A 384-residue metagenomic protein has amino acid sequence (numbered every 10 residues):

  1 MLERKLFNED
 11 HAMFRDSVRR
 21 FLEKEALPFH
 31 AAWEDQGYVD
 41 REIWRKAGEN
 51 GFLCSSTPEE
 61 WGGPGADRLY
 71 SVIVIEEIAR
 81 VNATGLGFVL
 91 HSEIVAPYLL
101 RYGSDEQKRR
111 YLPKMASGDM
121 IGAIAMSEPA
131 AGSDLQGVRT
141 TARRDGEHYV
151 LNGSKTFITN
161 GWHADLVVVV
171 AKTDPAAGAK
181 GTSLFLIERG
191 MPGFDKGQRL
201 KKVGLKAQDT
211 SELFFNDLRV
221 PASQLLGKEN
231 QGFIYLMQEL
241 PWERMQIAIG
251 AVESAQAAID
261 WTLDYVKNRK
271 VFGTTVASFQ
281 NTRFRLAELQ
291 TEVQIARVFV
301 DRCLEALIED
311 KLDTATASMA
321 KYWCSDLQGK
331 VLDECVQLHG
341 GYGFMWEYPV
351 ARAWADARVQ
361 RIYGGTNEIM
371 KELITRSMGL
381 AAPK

Functional and structural regions predicted by a protein language model:
M1-G85, I94, Y102-Q107, K114-D119 (+5 more regions): Alpha-helical interface subdomain recognition
G51, V74-A79, A171, I187-P192 (+1 more regions): Short Ser/Thr-interspersed hydrophobic loop/turn segments at strand-loop and sheet-helix junctions that line or gate
A66-D67, D134-Q136, N160-A164, G178-G181 (+2 more regions): Short glycine/proline-enriched turns and hinge-like loops at secondary-structure junctions
F88-V89, M115, A130-S133, F157-N160 (+2 more regions): Short Gly/Pro-enriched turn/cap motifs at secondary-structure boundaries
G118-M126, V170: A short, Trp-centered hydrophobic/proline-enriched beta-strand micro-motif
G137, G190-P221: Flexible, small-/acidic-enriched active-site or ligand-binding loops
H148, N152-K196: A short core secondary-structure module
D217-Y235: Long, acidic (Asp/Glu-rich), low-complexity accessory segments flanking structured domains
